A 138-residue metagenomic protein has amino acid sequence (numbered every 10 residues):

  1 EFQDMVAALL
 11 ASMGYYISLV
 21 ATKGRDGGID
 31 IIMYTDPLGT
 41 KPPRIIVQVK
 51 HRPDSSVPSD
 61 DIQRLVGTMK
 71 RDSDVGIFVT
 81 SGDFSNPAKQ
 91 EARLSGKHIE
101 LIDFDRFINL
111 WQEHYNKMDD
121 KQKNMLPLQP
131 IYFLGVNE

Functional and structural regions predicted by a protein language model:
E1-E138: Mixed-charge (Asp/Glu-Lys/Arg
